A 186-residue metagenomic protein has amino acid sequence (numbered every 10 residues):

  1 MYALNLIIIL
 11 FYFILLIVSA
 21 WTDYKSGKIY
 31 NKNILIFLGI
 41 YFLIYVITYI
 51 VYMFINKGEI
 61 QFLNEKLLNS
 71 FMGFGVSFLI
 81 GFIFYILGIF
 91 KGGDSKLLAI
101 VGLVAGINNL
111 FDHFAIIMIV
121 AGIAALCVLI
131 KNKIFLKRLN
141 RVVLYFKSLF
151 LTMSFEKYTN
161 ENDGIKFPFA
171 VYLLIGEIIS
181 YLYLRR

Functional and structural regions predicted by a protein language model:
M1-K91, S95-R186: A membrane-topology feature that recognizes alpha-helical transmembrane segments and their immediate juxtamembrane
